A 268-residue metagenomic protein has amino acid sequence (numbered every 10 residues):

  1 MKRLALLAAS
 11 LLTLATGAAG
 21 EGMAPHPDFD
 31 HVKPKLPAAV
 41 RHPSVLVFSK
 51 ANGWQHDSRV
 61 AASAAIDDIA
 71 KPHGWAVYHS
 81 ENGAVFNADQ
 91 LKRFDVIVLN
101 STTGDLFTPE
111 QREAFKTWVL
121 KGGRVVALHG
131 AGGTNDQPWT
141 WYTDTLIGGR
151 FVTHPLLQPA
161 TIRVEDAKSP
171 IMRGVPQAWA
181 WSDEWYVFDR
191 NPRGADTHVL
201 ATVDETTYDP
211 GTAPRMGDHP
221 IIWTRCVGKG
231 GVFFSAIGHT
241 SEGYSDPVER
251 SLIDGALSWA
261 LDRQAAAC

Functional and structural regions predicted by a protein language model:
M1-L6: Bacterial N-terminal signal peptides that target proteins for export
L7-A15: Bacterial N-terminal signal peptides
E21-V40, D68, P72-H73, E81 (+2 more regions): Extracellular ligand-binding/catalytic regions of CAZymes and related secreted enzymes and adhesion modules
G22, V47, D57-T134: Helical hinge/lid and interdomain linker segments adjacent to catalytic or ligand-binding clefts that mediate domain
H26-L36, H154-G228: Catalytic beta-strand/loop cores that center a nucleophilic Ser/Cys/Thr and support acyl-enzyme chemistry
H42-G53: Short beta-strand segments enriched in small/hydrophobic residues
G53, L157-P159, P176, H239-P247: Active-site rim elements
D105-Q177: A glycine-rich, often tryptophan-bearing local segment used as a flexible ligand/cofactor-contacting loop or short
